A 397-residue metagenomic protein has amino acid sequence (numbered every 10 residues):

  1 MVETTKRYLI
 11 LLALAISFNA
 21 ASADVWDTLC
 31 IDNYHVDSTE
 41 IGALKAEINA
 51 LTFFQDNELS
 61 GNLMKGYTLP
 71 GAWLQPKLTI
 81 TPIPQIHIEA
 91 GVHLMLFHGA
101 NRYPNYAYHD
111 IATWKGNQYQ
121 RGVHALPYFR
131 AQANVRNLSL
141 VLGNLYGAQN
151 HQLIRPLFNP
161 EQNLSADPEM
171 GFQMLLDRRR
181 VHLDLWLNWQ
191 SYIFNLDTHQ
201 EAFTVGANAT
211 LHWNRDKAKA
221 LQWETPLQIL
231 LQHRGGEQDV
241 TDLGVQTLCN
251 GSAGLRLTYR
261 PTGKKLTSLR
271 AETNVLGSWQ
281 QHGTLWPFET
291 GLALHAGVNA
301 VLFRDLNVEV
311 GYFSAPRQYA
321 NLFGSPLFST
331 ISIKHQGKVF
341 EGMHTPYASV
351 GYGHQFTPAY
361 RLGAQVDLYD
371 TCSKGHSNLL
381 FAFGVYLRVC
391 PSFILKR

Functional and structural regions predicted by a protein language model:
T5-S17: Sec-dependent N-terminal signal peptides
A20-A23: Boundary at the C-terminal end of the N-terminal hydrophobic targeting segment
V25, N49-F53, G71, Y128 (+3 more regions): Exposed, low-structure sequence patches enriched in small/polar residues
Y34-E58, I88: Transmembrane beta-strand segments of Gram-negative outer membrane beta-barrel proteins
L51-W73, Y103, N117: Surface-exposed strand-loop-strand hairpins of Gram-negative outer-membrane beta-barrel proteins
S60-M64, A112-N117, L157-P160, Q190-L196 (+3 more regions): Extracellular loop and loop/strand-boundary signature of outer-membrane beta-barrel proteins
I86-A133, R155-P156: Surface-exposed loop and membrane-interface regions of Gram-negative outer-membrane beta-barrel proteins
S139-T210: Surface-exposed coil loops of outer-membrane beta-barrel proteins
